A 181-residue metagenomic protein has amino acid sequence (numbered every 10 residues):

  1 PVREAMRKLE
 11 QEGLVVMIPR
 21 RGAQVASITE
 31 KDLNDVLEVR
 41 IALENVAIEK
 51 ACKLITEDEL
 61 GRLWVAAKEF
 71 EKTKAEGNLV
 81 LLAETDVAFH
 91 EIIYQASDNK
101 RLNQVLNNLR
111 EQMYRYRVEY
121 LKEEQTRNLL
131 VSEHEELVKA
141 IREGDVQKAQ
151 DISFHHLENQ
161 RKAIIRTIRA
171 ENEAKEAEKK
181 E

Functional and structural regions predicted by a protein language model:
P1, D32, L43, F89 (+2 more regions): Hydrophobic alpha-helical segments typical of transmembrane helices and their membrane-interface/capping positions
P1-E49, K53, I165-E181: Short linear motifs at protein or domain termini
V39-I55, T85-Q125, Q160-I164: Hydrophobic, amphipathic alpha-helical faces that serve as interaction scaffolds
L43-E71, A75: Amphipathic alpha-helical dimerization/coiled-coil segments that flank or bridge DNA-binding/regulatory modules
W64-E71, E76, R115-E181: C-terminal all-alpha effector/ligand-binding and dimerization domain of prokaryotic HTH-type transcriptional repressors
